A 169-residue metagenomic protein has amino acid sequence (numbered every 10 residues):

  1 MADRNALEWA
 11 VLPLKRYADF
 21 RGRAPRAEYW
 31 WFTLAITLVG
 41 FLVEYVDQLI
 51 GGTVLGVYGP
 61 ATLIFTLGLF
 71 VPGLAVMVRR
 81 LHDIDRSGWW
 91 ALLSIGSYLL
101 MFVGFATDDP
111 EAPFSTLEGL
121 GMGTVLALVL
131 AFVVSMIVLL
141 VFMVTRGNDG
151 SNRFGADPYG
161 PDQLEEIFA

Functional and structural regions predicted by a protein language model:
M1-A35, L69, G73-G88, V141-A169: Membrane-interface extramembranous regions at the lipid-water interface
V39-F70, S94-M136: Membrane-helix interface segments in multi-pass membrane proteins
